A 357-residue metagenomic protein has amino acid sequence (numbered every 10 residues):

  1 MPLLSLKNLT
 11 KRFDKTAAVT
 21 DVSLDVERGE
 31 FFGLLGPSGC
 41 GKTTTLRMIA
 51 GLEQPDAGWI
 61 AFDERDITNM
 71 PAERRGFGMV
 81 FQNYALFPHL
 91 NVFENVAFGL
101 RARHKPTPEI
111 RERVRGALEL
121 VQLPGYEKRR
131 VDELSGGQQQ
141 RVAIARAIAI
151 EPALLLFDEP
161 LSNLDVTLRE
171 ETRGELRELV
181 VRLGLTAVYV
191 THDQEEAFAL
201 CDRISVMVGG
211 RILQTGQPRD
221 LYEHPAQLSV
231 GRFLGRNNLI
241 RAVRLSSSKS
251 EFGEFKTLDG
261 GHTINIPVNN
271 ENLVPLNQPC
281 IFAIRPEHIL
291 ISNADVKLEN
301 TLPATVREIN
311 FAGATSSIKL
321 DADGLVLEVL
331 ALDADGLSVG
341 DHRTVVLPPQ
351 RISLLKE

Functional and structural regions predicted by a protein language model:
S5, D25, A61, T344-V346: ABC ATPase nucleotide-binding domain
V22-G33, F87: Pre-Walker A (P-loop) beta-loop-beta motif of ABC nucleotide-binding domains
F31, A72-G78, Q82, L86-R232: ABC ATPase nucleotide-binding domains
L35-P37: The feature captures the beta-strand-to-loop junction immediately N-terminal to the Walker
A50: Helix-to-loop junction immediately C-terminal to a conserved catalytic motif
G58-D66: Conserved ABC transporter NBD signature motif
N237, S247-E357: Non-catalytic connector elements of ABC transporters
